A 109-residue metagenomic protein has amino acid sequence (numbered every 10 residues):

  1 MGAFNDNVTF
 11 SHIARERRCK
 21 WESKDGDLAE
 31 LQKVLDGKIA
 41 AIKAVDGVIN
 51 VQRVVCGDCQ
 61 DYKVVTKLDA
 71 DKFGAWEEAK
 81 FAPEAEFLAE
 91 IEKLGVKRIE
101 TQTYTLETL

Functional and structural regions predicted by a protein language model:
M1-Y62, T66-L109: Short S/T/G/P-rich N-terminal loop/turn motif that feeds into the first structured element of a domain
